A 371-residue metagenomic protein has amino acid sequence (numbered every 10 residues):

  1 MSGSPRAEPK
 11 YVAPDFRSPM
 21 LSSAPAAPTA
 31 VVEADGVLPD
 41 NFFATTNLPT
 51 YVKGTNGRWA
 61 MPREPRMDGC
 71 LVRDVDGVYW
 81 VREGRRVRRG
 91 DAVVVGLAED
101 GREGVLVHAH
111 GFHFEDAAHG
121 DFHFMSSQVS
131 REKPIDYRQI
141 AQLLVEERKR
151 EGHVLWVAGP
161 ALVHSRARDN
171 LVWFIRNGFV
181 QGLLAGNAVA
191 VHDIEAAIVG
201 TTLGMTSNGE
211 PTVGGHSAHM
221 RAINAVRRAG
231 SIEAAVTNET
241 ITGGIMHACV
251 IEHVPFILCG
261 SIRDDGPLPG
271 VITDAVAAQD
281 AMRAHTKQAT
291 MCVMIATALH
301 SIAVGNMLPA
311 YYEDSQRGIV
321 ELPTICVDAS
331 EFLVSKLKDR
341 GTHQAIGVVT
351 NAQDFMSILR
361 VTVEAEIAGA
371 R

Functional and structural regions predicted by a protein language model:
M1-Y79, E83-R88: Long terminal accessory regions outside catalytic cores
R88-G96: Loop/turn positions that initiate beta-strands
E99-D100, A158-S165, A188-V191, D264 (+1 more regions): Gly/Ser/Thr-rich loops at beta-strand to alpha-helix junctions that form or flank small-molecule/cofactor-binding
V105-A109, R166-N170, D193-V199, L268-V271 (+2 more regions): Short acidic, glycine/serine/threonine-rich loops at helix termini
H113-Q128, I223-A229: Gly-rich Lys/Arg/Thr-decorated short loops/hinges at beta-loop-alpha junctions or inter-strand turns that position
L144, R148-W156, P160-G178: Active-site pocket-lining segments that scaffold enzyme catalytic pockets across diverse folds
V154, V172-I175, F179-V226, M294: Active-site histidine-anchored catalytic micro-motif
T206-S207, P211-F256, S261-C292, T297-R371: C-terminal functional extensions of proteins
